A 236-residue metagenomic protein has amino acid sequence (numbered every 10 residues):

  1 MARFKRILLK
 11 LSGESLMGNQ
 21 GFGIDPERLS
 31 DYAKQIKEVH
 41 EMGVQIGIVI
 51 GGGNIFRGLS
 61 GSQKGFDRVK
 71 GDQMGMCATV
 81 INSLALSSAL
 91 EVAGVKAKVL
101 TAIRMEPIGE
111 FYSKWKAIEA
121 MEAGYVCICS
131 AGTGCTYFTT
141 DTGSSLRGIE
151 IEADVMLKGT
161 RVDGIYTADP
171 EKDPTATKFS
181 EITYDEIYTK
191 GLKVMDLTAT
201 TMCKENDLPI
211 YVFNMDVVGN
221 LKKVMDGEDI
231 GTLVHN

Functional and structural regions predicted by a protein language model:
M1-N236: C-terminal catalytic "cap/lid" subdomain
